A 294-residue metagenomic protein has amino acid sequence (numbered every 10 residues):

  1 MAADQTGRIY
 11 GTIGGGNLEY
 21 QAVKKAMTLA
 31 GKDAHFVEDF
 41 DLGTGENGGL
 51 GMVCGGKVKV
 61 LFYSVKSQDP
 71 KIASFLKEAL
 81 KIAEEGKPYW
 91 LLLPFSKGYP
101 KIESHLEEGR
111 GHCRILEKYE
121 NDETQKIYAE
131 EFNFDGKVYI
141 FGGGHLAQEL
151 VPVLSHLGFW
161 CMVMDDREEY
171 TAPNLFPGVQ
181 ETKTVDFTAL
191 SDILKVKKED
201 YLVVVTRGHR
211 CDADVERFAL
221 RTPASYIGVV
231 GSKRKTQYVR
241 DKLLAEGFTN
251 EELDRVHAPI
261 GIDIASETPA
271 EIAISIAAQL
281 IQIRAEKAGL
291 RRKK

Functional and structural regions predicted by a protein language model:
M1-D166, Y170-F176, K183, Y201 (+1 more regions): Segments forming oxygen-rich coordination pockets for charged ligands
A147-L150, R210-V215, T236-Q237: Short glycine/serine/threonine-rich phosphate/pyrophosphate-binding segments that cradle anionic phosphate groups
M164, Y201, T206-R207, R217-K242: ADP-ribose/adenylate-binding Rossmann-like module
A172-G178, R240-A245: Active-site-proximal loop->helix
P177-V179, T222-P223: Short, structured coil segments at secondary-structure junctions
V185-L190, R210: Conserved SAM/SAH-binding loop
T188-K198: Short amphipathic alpha-helix with an adjacent loop that forms part of the alpha/beta core around
V230-K294: Adenosine-phosphate binding glycine-rich loop
